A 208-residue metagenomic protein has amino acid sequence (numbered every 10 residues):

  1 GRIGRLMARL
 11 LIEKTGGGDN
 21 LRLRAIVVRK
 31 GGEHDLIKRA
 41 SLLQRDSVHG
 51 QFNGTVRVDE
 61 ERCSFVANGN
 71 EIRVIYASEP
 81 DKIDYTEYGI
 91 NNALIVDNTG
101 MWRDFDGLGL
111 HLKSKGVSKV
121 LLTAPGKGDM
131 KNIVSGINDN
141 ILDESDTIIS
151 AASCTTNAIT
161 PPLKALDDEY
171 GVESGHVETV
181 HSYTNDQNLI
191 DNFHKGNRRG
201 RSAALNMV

Functional and structural regions predicted by a protein language model:
G1-N188, F193-R198: N-terminal Rossmann-like NAD(P) cofactor-binding subdomain of oxidoreductases, focused on the glycine-rich
A203-V208: Short, intrinsically disordered, charge-balanced linker/junction segments flanking boundaries in proteins
